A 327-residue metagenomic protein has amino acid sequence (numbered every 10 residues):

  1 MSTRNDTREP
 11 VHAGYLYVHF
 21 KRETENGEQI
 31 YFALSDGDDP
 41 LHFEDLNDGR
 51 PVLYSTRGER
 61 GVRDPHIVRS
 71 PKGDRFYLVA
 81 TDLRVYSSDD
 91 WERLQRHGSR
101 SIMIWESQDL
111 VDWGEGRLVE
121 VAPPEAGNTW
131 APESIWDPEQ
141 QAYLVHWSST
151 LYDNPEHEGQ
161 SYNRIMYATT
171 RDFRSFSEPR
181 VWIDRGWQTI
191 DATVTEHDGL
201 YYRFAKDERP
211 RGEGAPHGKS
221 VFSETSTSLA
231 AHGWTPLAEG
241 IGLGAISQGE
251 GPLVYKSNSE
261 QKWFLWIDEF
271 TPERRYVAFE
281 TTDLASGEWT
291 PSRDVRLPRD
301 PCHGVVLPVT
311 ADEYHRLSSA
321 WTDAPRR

Functional and structural regions predicted by a protein language model:
M1-R327: Carbohydrate-active catalytic/glycan-binding domains of CAZyme proteins, especially the secreted or lumenal ectodomains
